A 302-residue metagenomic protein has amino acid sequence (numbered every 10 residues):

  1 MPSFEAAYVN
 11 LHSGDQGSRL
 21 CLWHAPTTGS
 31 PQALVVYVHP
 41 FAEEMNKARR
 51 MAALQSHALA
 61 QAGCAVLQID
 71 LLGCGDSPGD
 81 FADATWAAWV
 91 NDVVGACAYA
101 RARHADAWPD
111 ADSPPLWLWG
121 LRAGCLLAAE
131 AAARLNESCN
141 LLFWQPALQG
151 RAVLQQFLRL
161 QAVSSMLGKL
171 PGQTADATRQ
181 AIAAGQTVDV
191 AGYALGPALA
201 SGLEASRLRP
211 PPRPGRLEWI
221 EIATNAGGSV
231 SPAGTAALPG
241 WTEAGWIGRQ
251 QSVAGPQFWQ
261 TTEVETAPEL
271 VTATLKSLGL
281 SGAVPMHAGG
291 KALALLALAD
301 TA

Functional and structural regions predicted by a protein language model:
M1-A33, L280, M286-A302: N-terminal cap/lid segment of alpha/beta-hydrolase-fold proteins
P26-D70, A302: Short, surface-exposed "cap/lid" segments of acyl-processing enzymes
F41, A65-G75, A147, A254-P256: Short beta-to-alpha linker loops that shape the active-site pocket of alpha/beta-hydrolase fold enzymes
A58-A60, R101, T242: Anion (oxyanion) recognition and catalysis
C74-W108, D112: Catalytic nucleophile-loop/oxyanion-hole region of alpha/beta-hydrolase and closely related hydrolase-like folds
A105-D106, L135-S277, M286, G290-L295: The alpha/beta-hydrolase serine catalytic core
W117-A128, Q145: Gly/Ala-rich beta-loop-alpha elbow adjacent to hydrolase catalytic centers
E130-R134: Active-site signature of alpha/beta-hydrolase-fold catalytic machinery across serine- and Asp/Cys-nucleophile hydrolases
